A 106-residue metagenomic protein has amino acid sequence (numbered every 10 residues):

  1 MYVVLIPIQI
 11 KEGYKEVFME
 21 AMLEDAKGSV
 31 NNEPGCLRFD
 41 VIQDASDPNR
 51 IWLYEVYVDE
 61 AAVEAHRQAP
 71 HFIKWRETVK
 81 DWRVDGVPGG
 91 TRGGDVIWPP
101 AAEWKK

Functional and structural regions predicted by a protein language model:
Y2-N32, C36-D40: N-terminal first-folded block
Y2-Q9, R38-A69: Short, well-ordered beta-strand segments in beta-rich or mixed alpha/beta enzyme and ligand-binding folds
V4, E16, E20, V41 (+4 more regions): Intrinsically disordered, low-complexity regions enriched in small/polar residues
E12, E16, L37, W52-E55 (+3 more regions): Intrinsically disordered, low-complexity segments enriched in small/polar residues
E24-C36, V56-R92: An amphipathic, aromatic/His-enriched active-site/gating alpha helix that lines ligand/cofactor pockets
V41-N49, R76-K106: Glycine-rich beta-strand-turn "strand-cap" elements at beta-sheet edges
